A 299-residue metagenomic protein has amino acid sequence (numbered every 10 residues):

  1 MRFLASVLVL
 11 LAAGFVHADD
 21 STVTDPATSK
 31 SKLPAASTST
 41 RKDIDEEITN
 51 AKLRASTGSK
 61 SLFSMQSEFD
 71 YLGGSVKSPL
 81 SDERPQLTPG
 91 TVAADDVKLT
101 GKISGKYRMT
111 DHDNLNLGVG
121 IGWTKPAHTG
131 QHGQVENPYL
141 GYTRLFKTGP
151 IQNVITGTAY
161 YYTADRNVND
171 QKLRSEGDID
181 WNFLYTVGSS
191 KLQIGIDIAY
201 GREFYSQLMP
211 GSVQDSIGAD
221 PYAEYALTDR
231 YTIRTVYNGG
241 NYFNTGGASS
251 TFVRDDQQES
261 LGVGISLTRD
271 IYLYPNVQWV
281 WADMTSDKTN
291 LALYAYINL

Functional and structural regions predicted by a protein language model:
M1-L62: Cleavable N-terminal export/targeting peptides
F63, D111-L117, T148-I155, V187-G195 (+3 more regions): Repeated loop/turn-to-beta-strand initiation elements of outer-membrane beta-barrel proteins
M65-G73, L117-I121, I155-Y161, I196-R202 (+3 more regions): Transmembrane beta-barrel strands of outer-membrane/channel proteins
Y71-T100, K125-Q131: Surface-exposed strand-loop-strand hairpins of Gram-negative outer-membrane beta-barrel proteins
D95-G101, H132-P138, Q171-I179, G211-A219 (+2 more regions): Residues that define the transmembrane beta-barrel architecture of outer-membrane proteins
K102-K106, G141-T143, D178-L184, D220-E224 (+2 more regions): Outer-membrane beta-barrel architecture
L115-Q214: Outer-membrane pore/translocation modules
L261, I265-L267, Y272, S286-L299: Outer-membrane beta-barrel "beta-signal"
